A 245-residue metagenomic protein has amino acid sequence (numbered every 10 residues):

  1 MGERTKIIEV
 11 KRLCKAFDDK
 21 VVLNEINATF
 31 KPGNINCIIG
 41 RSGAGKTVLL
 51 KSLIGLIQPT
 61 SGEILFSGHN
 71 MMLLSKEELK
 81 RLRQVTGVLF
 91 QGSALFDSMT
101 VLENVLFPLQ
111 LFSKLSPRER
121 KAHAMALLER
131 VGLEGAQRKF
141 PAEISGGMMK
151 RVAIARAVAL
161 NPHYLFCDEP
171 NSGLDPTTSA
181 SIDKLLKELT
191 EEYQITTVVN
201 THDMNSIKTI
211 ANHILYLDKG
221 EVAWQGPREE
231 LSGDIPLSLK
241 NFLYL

Functional and structural regions predicted by a protein language model:
I54: Helix-to-loop junction immediately C-terminal to a conserved catalytic motif
G62-N70: Conserved ABC transporter NBD signature motif
N70, P117-G135: Conserved ABC ATPase "signature" region
F140-I144, M148: Conserved ABC ATPase signature
A159-H163: A short, proline-enriched helix->beta-strand linker immediately N-terminal to the Walker B motif in ABC-type P-loop
L165-D168: Catalytic Walker B motif of ABC-type/P-loop ATPase nucleotide-binding domains
P176-T178: Helix N-cap at the start of a conserved alpha-helix in ABC-type nucleotide-binding domains
